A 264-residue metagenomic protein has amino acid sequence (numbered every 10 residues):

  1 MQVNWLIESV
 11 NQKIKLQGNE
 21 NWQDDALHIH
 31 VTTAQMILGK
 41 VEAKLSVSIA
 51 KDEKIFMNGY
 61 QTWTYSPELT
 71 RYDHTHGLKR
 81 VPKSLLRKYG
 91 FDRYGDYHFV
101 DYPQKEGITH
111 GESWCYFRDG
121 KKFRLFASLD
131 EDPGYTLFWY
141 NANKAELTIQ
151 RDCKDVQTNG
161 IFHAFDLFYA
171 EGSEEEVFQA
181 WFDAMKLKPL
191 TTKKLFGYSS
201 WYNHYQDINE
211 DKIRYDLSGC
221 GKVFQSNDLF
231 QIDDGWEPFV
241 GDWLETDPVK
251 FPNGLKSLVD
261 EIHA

Functional and structural regions predicted by a protein language model:
M1-V177: N-terminal accessory beta-strand-rich subdomains and adjacent acidic, glycine-rich linkers that precede catalytic cores
H28, G77, L187, E237-P238: A generic signature of intrinsically disordered, low-complexity regions enriched in glycine/proline and charged/polar
G160-H163, A180, L195, Y202: Generic, low-specificity signal for short hydrophobic/alpha-helical stretches with a mild N-terminal bias, encompassing
E175-L187, Y215-D216, N253-L255: Alpha-helical scaffolding within the catalytic cores of extracellular/periplasmic polymer-degrading hydrolases
P189-T192: Extracellular/periplasmic catalytic domains that process cell-envelope and extracellular macromolecules
K194-A264: Aromatic-lined carbohydrate-binding/catalytic grooves of carbohydrate-active enzymes
